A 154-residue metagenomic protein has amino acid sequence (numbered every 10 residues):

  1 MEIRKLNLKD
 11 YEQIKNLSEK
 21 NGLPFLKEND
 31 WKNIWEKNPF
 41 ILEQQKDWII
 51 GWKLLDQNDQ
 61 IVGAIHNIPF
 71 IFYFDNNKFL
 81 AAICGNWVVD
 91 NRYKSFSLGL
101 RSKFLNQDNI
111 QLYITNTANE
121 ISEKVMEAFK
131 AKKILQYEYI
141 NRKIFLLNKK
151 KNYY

Functional and structural regions predicted by a protein language model:
M1, L8, K132-Y154: Acyltransferase donor/substrate-recognition loop-hinge adjacent to the catalytic core
I3-W87: A conserved beta-strand-loop-helix scaffold within acyl/acetyltransferase catalytic domains
K27, S97, N148-K149: Helix N-terminus capping/helix-initiation residues
F40-Q45, I110, K130-A131, K151-Y153: Alpha-helix boundary/capping detector
Y73-F145: Acyl-donor binding region in acyl/amide transferases
